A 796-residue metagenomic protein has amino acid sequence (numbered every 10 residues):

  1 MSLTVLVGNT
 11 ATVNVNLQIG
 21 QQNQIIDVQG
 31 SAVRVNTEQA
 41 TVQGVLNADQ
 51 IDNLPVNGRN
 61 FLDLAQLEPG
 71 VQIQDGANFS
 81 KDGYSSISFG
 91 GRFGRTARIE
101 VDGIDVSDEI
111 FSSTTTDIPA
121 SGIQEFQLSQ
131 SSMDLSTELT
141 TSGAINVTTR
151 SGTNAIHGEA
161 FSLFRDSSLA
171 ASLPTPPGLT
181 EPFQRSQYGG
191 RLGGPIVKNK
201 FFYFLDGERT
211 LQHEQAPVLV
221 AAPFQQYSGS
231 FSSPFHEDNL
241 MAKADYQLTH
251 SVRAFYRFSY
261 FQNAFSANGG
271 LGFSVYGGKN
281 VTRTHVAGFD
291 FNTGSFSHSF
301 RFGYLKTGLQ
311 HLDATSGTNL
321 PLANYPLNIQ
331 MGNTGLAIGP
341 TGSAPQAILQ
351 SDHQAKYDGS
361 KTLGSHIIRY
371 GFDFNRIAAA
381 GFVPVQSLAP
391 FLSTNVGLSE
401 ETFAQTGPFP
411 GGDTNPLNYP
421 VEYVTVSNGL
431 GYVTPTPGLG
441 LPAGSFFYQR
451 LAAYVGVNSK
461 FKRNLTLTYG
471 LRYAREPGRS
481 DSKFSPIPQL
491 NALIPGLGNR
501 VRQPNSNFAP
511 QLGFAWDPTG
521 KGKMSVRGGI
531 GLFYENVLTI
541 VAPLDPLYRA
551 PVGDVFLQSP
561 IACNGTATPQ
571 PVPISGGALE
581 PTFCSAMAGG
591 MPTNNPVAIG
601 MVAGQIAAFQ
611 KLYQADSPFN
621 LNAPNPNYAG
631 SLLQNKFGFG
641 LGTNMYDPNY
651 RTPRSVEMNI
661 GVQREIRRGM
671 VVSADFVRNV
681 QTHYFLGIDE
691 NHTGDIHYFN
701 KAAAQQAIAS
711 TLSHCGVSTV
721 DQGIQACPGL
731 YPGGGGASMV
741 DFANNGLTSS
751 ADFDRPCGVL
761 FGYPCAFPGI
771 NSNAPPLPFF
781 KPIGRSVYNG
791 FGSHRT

Functional and structural regions predicted by a protein language model:
M1-T796: Short acidic-glycine motifs
